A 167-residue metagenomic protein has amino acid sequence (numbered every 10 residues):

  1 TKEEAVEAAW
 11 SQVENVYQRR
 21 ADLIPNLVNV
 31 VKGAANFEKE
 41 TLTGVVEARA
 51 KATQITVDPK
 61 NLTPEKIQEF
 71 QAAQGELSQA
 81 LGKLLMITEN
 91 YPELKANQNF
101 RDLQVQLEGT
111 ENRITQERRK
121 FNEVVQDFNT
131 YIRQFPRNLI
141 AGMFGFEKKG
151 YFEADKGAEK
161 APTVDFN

Functional and structural regions predicted by a protein language model:
T1-N167: A helix-centric hydrophobic-segment signal that preferentially recognizes long, alpha-helical stretches used
